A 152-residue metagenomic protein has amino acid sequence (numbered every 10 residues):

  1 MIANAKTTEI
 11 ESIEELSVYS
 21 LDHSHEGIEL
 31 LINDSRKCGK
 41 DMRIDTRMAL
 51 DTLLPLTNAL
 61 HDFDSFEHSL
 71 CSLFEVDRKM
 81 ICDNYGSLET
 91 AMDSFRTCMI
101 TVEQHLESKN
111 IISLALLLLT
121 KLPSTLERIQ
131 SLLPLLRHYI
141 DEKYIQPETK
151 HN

Functional and structural regions predicted by a protein language model:
M1-N152: C-terminal-biased regions
